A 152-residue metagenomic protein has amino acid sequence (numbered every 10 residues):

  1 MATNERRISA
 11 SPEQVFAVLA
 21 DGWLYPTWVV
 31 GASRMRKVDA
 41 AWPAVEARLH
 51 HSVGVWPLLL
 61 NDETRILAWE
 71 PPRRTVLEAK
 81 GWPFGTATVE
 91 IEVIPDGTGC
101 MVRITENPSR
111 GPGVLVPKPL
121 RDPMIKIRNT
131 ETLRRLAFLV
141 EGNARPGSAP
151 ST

Functional and structural regions predicted by a protein language model:
M1-A44, E141, T152: Hydrophobic ligand-binding cavity/cleft-lining segments
A2-T3, L59-E63, G85-E90: Short, surface-exposed coil-to-beta transition loops
E5-S9, R36, S52, R65 (+1 more regions): Generic structural detector for well-ordered beta-strands
P12-E13, A40-P43, L67-P72, E92-M101: A short, structured loop/turn motif at beta-sheet edges
P26, R74, L133-A137: Structural signal for well-ordered, non-membrane alpha-helices
R48-G54, T75-W82: Short beta-strand segments that buttress and anchor functional surface loops
G54-L60, R110-G113: Short, cysteine-centered beta-strand-loop-beta hairpins and adjacent loop/turn segments enriched in charged/polar
E78-E131, F138, G147-A149: Beta-strand/loop substructures that line and gate deep hydrophobic ligand-binding cavities in soluble
